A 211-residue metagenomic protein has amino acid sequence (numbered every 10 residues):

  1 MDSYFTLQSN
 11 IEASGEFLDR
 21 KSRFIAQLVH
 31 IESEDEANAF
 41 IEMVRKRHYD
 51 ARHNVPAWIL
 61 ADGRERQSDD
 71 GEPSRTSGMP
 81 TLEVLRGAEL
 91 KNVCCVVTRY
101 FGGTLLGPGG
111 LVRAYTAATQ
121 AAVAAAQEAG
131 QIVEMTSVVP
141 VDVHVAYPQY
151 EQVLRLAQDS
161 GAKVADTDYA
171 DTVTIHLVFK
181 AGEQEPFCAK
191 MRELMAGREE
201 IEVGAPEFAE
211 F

Functional and structural regions predicted by a protein language model:
M1-T76, A189, E202-F211: C-terminal regulatory domains involved in ligand/effector binding and gene-expression control
I59, K91-G102: Glycine- and acidic-rich phosphate- and metal-coordinating loops
V112-V138: Long, charge-dense
Q131-Q149, I175-L177: Short glycine-/aliphatic-rich beta-strand segments at the starts of folded cytosolic domains
D142-K163: Short amphipathic alpha-helix segments
V153-Q158, F187-M195: Short amphipathic alpha-helices in soluble, non-transmembrane regions that often serve as interface/regulatory elements
V164-Y169, M195-F211: Conserved short beta-strand edge segments in small beta-sheet-based binding/regulatory domains
L177-Q184: Terminal, non-globular segments
